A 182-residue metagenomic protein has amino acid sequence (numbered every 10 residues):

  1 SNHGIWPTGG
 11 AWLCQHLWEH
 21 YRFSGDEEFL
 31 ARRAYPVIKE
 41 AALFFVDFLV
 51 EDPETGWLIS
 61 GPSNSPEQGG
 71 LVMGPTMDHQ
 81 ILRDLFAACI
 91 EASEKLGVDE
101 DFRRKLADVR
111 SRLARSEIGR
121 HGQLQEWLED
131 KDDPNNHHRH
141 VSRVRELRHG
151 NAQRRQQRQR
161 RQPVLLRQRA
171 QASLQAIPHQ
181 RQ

Functional and structural regions predicted by a protein language model:
S1-E27, R32, T76-Q182: Active-site core of glycosidic bond-cleaving carbohydrate-active enzymes
F29-K39, W57-S63, P163-V164: Beta-strand segments within the central parallel beta-sheet cores of soluble alpha/beta enzyme folds
Y35-P36, F44, Q182: Extracytoplasmic, non-cytosolic globular domains
E40-A92: Acidic/histidine-rich catalytic neighborhood
